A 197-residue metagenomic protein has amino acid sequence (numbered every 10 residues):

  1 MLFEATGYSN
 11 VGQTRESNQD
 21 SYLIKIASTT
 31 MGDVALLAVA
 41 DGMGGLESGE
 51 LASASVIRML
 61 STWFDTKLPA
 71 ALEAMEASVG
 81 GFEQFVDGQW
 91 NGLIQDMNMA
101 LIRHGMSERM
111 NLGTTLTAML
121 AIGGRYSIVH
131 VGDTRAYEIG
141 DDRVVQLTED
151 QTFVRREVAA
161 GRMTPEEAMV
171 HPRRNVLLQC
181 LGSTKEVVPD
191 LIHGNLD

Functional and structural regions predicted by a protein language model:
M1-D197: PP2C/PPM-type serine/threonine phosphatase catalytic domain
